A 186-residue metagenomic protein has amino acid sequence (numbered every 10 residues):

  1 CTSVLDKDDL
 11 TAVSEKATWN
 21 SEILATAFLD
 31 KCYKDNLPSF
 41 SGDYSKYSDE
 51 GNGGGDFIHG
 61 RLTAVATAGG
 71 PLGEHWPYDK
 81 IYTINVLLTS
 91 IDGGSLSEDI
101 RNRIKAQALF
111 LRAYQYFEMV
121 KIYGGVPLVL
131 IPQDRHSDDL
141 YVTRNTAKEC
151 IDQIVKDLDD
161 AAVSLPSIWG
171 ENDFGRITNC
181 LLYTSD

Functional and structural regions predicted by a protein language model:
C1-S45: Membrane-proximal, proline-rich intrinsically disordered regions
L10-S14, L62-A66, I131-D138: Short linear capping/connector segments at secondary-structure termini
S21, T26, K34, D56-Y123 (+2 more regions): Conserved, well-structured interaction surfaces
S41-F57, P127: Short, solvent-exposed turn/loop segments enriched in Gly/Ser/Thr/Pro and often Arg
Y123-V129: Short, flexible active-site-proximal loops enriched in glycine and acidic residues
D173-L181: Aromatic-lined, polymer-binding surfaces characteristic of secreted/periplasmic polysaccharide-degrading enzymes
Y183-D186: Conserved small/polar residues in nucleotide/adenosyl-binding loops
